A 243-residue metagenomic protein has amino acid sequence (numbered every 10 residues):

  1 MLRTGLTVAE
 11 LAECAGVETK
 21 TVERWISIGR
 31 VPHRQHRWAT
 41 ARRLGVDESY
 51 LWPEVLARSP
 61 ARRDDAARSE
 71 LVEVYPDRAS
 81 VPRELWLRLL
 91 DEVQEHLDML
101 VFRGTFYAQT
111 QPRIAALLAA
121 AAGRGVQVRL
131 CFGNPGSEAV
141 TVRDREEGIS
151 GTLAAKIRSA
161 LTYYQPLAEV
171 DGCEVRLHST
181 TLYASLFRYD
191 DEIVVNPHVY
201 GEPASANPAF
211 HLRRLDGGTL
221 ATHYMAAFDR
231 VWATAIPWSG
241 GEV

Functional and structural regions predicted by a protein language model:
M1-C14: Short basic helix-loop element that most often maps to the first helix and adjoining turn of HTH DNA-binding modules
T7, E18-T21, G29, H33 (+1 more regions): Short coil turns linking two alpha-helices in DNA-binding domains
E13-A15, P32-V72: Short amphipathic recognition helices of helix-turn-helix/homeodomain-type DNA-binding modules
A61-A139, M225-R230, T234-W238: PLD-like (HKD) phosphodiesterase/transphosphatidyltransferase domain
N134, V140-Y183: HKD-type phospholipase D/PLD-like phosphodiesterase module
G151, E174, V195-V243: Signature of lipid phosphatidyltransferase scaffolds
